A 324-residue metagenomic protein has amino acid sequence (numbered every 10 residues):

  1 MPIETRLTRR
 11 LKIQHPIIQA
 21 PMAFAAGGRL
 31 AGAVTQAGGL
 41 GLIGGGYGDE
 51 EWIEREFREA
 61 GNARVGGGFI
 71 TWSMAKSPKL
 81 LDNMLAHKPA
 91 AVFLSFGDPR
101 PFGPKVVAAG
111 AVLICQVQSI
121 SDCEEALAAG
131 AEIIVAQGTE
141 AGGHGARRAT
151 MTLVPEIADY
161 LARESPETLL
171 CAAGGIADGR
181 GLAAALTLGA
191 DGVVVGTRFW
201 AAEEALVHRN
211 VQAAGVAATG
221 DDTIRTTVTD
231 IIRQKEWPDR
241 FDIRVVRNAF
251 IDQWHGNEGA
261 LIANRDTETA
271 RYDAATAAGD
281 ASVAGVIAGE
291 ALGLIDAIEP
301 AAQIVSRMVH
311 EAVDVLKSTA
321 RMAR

Functional and structural regions predicted by a protein language model:
M1-L169: Active-site entrance/lid segments in N-terminal catalytic domains of soluble metabolic enzymes
A25, G175-A177: Residue-level detector of alpha-helix initiation sites
A128, R147-L169, A177-R324: Conserved active-site-proximal phosphate/metal-binding subdomains
